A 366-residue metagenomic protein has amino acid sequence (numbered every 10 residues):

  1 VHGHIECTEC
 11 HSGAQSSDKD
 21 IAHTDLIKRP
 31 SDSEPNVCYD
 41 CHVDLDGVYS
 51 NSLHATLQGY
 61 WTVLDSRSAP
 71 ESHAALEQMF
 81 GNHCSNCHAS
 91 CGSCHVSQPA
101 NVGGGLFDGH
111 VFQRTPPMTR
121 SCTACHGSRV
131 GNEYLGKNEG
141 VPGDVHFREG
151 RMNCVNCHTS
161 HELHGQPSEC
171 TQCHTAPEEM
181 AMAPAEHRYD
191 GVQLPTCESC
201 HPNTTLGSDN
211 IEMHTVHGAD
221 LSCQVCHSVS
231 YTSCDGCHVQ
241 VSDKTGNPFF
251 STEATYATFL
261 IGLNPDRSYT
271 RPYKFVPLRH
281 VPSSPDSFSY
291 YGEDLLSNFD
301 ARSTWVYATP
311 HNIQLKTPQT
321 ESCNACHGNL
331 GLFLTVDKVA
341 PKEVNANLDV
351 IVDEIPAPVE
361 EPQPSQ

Functional and structural regions predicted by a protein language model:
V1-V102, H110-Q366: C-type cytochrome heme-c attachment and multiheme electron-transfer modules
F107: Extended active-site and interfacial segments that coordinate phosphate-rich ligands in large catalytic machineries
